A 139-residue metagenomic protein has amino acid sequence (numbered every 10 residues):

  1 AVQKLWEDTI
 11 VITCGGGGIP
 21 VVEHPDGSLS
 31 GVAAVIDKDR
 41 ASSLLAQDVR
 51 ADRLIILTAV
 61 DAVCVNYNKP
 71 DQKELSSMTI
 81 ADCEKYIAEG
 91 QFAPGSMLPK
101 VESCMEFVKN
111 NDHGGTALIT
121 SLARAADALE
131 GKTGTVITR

Functional and structural regions predicted by a protein language model:
A1-R139: C-terminal catalytic "cap/lid" subdomain
